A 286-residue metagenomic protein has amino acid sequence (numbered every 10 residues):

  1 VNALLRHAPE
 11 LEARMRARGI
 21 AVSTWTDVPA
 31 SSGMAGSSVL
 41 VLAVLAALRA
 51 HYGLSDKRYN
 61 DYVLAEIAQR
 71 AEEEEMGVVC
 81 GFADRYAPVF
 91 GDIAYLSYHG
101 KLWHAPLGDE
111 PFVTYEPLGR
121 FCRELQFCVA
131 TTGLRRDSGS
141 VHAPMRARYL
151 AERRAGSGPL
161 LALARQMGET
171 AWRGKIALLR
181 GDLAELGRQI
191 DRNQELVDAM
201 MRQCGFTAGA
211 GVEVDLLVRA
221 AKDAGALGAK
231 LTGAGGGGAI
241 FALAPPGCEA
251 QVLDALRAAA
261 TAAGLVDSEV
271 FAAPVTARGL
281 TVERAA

Functional and structural regions predicted by a protein language model:
V1-H7, A21-A30: Hydrophobic alpha-helical hairpins/lids featuring a short glycine-rich hinge
V1-R16, G53, E66-G77, A87-L231 (+1 more regions): C-terminal nucleotide
G19, G235-G237: Glycine-rich nucleotide-binding loop
W25-A35, E72-V78, P159: A short glycine/serine-rich beta->alpha loop
G33, A239-F241: Short aromatic/hydrophobic contact patches that present stacked aromatics for nucleic-acid/ligand binding
G33-S55: DPxDG-like acidic metal-binding loop motif
A47, D61-A65, V79-A83: Aromatic- and glycine-enriched pocket-lining scaffold segments that form the walls of small-molecule binding clefts
